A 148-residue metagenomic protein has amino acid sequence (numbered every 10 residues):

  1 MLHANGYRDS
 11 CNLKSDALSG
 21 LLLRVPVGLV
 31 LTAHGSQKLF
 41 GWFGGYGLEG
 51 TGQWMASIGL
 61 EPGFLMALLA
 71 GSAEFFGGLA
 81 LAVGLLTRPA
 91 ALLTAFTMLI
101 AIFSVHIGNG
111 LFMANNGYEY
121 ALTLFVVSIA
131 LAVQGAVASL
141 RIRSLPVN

Functional and structural regions predicted by a protein language model:
M1-W42, F64-S72, F76-L79, V83-N148: Extended, low-polarity transmembrane helix blocks
G41-P62: Membrane-interface interhelical connector segments
